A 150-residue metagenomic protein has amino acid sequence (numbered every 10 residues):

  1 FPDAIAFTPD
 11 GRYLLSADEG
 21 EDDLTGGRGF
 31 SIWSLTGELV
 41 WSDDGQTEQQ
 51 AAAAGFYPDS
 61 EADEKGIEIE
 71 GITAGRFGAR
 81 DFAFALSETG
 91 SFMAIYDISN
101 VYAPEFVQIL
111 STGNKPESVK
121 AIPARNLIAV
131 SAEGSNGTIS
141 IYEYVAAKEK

Functional and structural regions predicted by a protein language model:
F1-A6, G26-G29, F56-A74, K115-S118: Signature of short aromatic-glycine-proline-rich micro-motifs recurring in repeat-based ectodomains
F1-D3, Q49-A53, A103-P123: Conserved blade-ending motifs and adjacent loop-strand segments that build the rim/top face of beta-propeller domains
P9-G11, R76-R80, I122-R125: Residue-level detector of Asp-centered blade-edge/turn motifs that repeat once per structural unit in beta-propeller
E19-E21, L86-T89, S131-S135: Short loop/turn segments immediately following the C-termini of beta-strands
S34-W41, Y96-Y102, E143-E149: Short loop/turn segments immediately following beta-strands, especially the blade-tip and inter-blade linker loops
T36-E64: Surface-exposed loop and turn segments in beta-propeller and other repeat-based domains that flank or scaffold
S118-E149: Blade-level signature of beta-propeller repeat domains, shared across WD40, Kelch, NHL, RCC1 and BNR/Asp-box propellers
